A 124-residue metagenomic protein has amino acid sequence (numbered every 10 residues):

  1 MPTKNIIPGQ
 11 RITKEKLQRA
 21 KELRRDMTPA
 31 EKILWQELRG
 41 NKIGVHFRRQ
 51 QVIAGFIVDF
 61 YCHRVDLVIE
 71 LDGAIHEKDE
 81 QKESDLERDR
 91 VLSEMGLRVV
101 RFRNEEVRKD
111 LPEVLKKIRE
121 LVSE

Functional and structural regions predicted by a protein language model:
M1-V45, S123-E124: Solvent-exposed, charged helical/coil patches that constitute nucleic-acid or partner-interaction surfaces
L23, R49, A54-V122: Basic, amphipathic alpha-helical patches used to engage nucleic acids or provide basic targeting signals, exemplified
